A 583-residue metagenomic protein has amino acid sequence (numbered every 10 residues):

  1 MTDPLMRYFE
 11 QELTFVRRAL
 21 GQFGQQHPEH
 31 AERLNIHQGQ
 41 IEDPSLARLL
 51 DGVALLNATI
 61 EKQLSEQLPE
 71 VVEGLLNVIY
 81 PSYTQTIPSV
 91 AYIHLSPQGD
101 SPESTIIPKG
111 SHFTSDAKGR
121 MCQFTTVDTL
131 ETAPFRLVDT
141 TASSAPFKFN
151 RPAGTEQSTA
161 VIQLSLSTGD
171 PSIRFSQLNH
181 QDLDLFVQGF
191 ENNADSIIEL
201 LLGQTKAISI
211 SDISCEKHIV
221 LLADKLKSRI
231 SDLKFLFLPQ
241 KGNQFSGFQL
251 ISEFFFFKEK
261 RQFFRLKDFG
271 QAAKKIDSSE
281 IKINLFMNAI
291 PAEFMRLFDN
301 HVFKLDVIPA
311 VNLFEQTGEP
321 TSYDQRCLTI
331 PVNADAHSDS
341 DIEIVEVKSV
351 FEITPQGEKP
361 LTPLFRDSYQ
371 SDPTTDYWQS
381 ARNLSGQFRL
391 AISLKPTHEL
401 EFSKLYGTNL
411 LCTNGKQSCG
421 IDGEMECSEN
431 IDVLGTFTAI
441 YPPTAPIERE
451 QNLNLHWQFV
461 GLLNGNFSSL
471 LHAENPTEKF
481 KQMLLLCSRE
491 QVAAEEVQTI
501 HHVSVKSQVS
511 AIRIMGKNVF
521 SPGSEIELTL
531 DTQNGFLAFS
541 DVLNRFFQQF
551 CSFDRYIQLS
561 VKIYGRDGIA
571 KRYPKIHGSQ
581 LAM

Functional and structural regions predicted by a protein language model:
M1, L55-L64, G74, V78-Y83 (+7 more regions): Short linear motifs embedded in intrinsically disordered, proline/glycine-rich low-complexity segments
M1-P28, L34, L222-K274, K282 (+1 more regions): Mixed-charge (acidic/basic) macromolecular-recognition segments
M1-S214: Extended assembly-interface regions of large multimeric machines
S45-V53, L75, L201, D306-I308 (+3 more regions): Short, Φ-rich (hydrophobic/aromatic) sequence segments
N57-E61, P81-S82, S144-N179, F298-F303 (+4 more regions): Extracellular ectodomain segments of secreted/surface proteins
I107-K109, C122-D128, K217-K225, G420-M425: Short amphipathic beta-strand/extended segments with alternating polar/hydrophobic composition
P171-S368, D372: Short, low-complexity Pro/Thr/Gly
T354-M583: C-terminal domain/tail detector
